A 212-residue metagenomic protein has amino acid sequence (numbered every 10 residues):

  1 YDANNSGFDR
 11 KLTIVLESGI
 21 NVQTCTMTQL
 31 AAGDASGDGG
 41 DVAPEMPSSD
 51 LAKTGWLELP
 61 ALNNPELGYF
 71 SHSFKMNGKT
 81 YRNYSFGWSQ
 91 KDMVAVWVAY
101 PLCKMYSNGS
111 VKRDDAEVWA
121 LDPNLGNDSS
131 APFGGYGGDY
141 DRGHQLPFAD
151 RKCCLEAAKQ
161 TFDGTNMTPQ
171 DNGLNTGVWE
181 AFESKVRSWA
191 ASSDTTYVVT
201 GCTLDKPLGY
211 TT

Functional and structural regions predicted by a protein language model:
Y1-K11: Extracellular/luminal low-complexity segments enriched in Ser/Thr/Pro
D9-S18, M27-T212: Domain-level detector for secreted/extracellular nuclease and nuclease-toxin modules, and for the ENPP-like C-terminal
I20-V22: Short acidic/polar inter-strand loop motif in beta-rich domains
